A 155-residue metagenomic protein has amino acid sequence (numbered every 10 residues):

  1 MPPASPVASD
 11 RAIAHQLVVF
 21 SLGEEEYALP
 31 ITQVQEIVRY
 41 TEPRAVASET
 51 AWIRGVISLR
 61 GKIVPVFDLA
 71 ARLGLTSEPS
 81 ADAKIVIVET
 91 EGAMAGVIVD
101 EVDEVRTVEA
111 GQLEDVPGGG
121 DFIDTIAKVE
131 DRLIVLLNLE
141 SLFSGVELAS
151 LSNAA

Functional and structural regions predicted by a protein language model:
M1-A155: An acidic, low-aromatic, low-complexity terminal/linker signal
